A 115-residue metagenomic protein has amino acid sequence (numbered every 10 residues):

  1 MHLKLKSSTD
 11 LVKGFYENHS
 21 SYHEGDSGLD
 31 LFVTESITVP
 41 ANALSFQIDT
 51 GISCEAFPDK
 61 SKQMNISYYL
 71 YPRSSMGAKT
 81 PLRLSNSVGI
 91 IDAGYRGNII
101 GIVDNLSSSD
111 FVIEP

Functional and structural regions predicted by a protein language model:
M1-P115: DUTPase catalytic domain/fold
